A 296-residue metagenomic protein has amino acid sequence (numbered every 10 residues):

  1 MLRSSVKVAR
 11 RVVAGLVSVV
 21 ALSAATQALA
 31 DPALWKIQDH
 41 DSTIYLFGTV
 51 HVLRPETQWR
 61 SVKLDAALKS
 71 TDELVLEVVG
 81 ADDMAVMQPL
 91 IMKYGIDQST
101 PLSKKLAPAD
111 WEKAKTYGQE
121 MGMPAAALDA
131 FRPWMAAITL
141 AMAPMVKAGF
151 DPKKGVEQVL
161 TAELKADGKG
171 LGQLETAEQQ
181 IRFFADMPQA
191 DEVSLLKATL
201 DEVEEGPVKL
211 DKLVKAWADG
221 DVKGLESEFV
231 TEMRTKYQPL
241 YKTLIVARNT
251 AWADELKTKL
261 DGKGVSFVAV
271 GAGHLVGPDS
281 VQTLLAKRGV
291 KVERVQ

Functional and structural regions predicted by a protein language model:
M1, L29-D31: Absolute protein N-terminus
L2-G15: Bacterial N-terminal signal peptides that target proteins for export
G15, S70, K259-G262: Alpha-helix C-cap/termination motif
V17-S18, A28: Cleavable N-terminal signal peptides
D31-L240, L244: Structured, acidic catalytic/metal-binding patches in enzyme active sites
P239-Q296: A cross-kingdom marker for long, charged
